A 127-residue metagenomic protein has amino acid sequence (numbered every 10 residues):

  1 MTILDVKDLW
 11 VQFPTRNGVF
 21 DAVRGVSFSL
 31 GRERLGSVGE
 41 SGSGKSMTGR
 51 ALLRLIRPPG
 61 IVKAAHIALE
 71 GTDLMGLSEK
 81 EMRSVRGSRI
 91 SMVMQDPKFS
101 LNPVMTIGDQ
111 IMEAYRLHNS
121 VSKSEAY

Functional and structural regions predicted by a protein language model:
M1-Y127: ABC transporter nucleotide-binding domains
